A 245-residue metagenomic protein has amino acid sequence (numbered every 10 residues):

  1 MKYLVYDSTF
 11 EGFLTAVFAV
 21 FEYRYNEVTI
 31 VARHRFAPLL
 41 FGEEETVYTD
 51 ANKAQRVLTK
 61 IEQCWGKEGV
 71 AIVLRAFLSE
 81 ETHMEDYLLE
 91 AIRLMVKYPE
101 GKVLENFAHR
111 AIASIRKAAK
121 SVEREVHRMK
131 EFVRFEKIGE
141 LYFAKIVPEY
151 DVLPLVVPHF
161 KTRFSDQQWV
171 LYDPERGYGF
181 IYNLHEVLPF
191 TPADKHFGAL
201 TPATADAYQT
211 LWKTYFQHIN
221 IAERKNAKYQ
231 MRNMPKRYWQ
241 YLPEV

Functional and structural regions predicted by a protein language model:
M1-A51: N-terminal ordered "arm"
M1-Y3, Y142, D194-F197: Glycine- and acidic
G12-Y23, L89-L94, L155-T162, Q209-Q217: Short, hydrophobic/amphipathic alpha-helical patches that form generic packing surfaces within helical domains
E27, K67-V70, R124, R128 (+3 more regions): Intrinsically disordered or highly flexible coil/loop and linker segments, enriched in small and charged/polar residues
V31-H127: Charged, alpha-helical interface segments at or near domain boundaries
G101-P192: Internal, well-folded beta-alpha domain core
S165-R237: A recognition module on extended beta-rich or small alphabeta surfaces enriched in W/G with H and D/E
